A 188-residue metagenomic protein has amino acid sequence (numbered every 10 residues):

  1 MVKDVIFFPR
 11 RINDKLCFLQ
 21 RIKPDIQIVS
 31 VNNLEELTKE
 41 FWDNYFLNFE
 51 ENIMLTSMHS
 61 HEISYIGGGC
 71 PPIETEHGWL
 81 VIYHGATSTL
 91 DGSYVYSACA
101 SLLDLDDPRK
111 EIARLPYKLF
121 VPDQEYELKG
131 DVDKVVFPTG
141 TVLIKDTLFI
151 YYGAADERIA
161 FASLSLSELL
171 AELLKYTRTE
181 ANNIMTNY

Functional and structural regions predicted by a protein language model:
M1-V5, R10-S64, I73-D131, K145-T147 (+1 more regions): Beta-rich carbohydrate-recognition and catalytic domains
G67: Catalytic core of Fe(II)/2-oxoglutarate
K134-F137: Canonical pleckstrin homology
T141-L143: Electrostatic interaction modules used in gene-expression and signaling proteins
